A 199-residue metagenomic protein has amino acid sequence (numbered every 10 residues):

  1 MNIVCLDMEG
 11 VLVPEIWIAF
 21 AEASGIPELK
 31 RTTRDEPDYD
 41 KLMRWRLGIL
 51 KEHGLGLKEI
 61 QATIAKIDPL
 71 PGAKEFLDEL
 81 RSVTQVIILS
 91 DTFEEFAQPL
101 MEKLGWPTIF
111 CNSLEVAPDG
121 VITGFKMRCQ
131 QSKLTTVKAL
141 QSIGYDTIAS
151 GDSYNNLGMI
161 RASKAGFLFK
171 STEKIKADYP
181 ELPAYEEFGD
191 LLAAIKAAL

Functional and structural regions predicted by a protein language model:
M1, P71-L199: C-terminal cap/substrate-recognition subdomain and adjoining C-terminal extension of metal-dependent phosphatase-like
N2-S113, A117-P118: Alpha-helical substrate-recognition element adjacent to the catalytic core
